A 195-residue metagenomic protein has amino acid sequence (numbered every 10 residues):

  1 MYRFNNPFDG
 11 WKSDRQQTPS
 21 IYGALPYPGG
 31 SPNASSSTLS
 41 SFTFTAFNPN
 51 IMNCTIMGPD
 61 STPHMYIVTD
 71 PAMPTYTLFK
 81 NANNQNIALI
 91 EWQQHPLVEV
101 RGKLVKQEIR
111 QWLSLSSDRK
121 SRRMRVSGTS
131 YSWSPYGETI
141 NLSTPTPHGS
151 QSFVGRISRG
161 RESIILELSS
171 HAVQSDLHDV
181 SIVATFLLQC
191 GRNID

Functional and structural regions predicted by a protein language model:
M1-C54, P59, D118-S121, S127-D195: Low-complexity or membrane-interfacial segments used for flexible interactions
T45-S132, G137: Acidic, polar low-complexity intrinsically disordered regions
